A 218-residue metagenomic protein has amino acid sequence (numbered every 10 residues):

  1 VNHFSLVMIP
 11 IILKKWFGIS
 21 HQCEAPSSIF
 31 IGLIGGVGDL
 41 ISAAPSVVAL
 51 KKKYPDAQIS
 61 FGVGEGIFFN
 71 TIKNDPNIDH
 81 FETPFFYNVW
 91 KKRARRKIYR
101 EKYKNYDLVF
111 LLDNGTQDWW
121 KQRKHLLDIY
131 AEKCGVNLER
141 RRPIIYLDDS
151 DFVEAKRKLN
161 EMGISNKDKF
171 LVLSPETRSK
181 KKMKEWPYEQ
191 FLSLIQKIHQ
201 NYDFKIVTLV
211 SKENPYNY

Functional and structural regions predicted by a protein language model:
V1-Y218: Catalytic machinery of carbohydrate-active enzymes, primarily nucleotide-sugar-dependent glycosyltransferases
